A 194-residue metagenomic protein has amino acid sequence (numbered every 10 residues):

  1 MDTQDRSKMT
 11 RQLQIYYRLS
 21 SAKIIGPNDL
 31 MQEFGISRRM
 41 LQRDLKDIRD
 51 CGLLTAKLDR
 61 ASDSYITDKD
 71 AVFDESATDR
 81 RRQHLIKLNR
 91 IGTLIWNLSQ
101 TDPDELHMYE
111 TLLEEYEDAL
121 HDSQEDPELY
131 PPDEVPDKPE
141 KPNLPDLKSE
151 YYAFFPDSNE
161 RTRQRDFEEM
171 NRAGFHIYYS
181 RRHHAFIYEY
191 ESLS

Functional and structural regions predicted by a protein language model:
M1-S194: Short, basic/aromatic recognition patches that contact phosphate-bearing ligands
